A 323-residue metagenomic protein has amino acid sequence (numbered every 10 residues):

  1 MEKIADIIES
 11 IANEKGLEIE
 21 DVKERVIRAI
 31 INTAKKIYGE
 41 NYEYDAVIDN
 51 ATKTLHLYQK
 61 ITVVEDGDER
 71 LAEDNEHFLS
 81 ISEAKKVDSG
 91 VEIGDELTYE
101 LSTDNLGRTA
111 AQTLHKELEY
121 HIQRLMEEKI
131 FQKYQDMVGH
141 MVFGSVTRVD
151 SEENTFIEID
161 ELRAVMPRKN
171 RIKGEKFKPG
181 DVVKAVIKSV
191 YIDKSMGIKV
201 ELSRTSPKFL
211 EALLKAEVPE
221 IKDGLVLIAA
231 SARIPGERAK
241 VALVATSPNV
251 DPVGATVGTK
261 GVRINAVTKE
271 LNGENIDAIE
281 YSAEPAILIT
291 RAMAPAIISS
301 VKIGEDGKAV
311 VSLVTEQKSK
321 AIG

Functional and structural regions predicted by a protein language model:
M1-I322: RNA-contacting regions in translation and RNA-metabolism proteins, encompassing KH/S1 modules where present
